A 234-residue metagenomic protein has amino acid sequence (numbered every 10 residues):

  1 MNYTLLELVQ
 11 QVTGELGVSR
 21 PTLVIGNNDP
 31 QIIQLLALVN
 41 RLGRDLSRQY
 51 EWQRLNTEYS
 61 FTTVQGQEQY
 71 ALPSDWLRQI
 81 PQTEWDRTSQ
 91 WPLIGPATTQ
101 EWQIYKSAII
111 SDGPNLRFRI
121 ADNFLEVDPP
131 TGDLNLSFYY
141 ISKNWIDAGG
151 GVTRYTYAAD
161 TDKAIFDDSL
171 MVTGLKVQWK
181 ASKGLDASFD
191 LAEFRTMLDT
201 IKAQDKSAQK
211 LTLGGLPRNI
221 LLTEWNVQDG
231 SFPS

Functional and structural regions predicted by a protein language model:
M1-S234: Glycine-enriched, solvent-exposed interface loops adjoining structured elements
